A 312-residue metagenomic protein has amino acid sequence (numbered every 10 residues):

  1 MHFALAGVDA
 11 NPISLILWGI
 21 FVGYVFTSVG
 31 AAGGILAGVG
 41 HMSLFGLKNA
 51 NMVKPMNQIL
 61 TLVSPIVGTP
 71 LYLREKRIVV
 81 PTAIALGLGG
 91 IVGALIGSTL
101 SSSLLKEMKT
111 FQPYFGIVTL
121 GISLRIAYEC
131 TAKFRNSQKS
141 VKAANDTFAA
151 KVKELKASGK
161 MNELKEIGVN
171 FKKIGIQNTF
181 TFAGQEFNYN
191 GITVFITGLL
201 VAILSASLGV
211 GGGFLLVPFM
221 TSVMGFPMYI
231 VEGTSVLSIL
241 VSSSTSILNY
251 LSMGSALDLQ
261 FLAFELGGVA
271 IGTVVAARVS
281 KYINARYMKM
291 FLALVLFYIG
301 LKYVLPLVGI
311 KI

Functional and structural regions predicted by a protein language model:
M1-G23, M42-S43, A50, L71-V201 (+2 more regions): Juxtamembrane transmembrane-helix boundary motif
V22-F26, V201-A206, S242, S246 (+1 more regions): Hydrophobic transmembrane alpha-helices of secondary-active solute transporters
V25-I35, S205-G213: Short helix-coil transition sites and intra-membrane helix breaks within transmembrane domains of multi-pass
A37-M52, S205, L215-I230: Interfacial segments of multi-pass membrane proteins
N49-M56, P81-A85, G225-V236: Membrane-interface alpha-helices at helix entry/exit sites of multi-pass transporters
N57-T61, S235-I239, F261-L266: Short hydrophobic/aromatic, small-residue-rich stretches within specific transmembrane helices of secondary active
L62-P65, S123, L240-S243, F297-G300: Small-residue-rich packing faces within the transmembrane alpha-helices of Major Facilitator Superfamily
